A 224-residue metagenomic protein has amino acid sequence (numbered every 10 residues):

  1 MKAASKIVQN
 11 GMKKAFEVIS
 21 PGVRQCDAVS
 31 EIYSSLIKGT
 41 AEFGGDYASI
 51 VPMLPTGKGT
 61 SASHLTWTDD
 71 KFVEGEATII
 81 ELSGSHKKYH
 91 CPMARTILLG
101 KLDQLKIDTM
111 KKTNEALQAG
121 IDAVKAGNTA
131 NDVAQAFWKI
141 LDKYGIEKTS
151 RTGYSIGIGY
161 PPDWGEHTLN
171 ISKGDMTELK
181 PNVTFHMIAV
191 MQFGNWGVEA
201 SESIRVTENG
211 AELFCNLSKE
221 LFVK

Functional and structural regions predicted by a protein language model:
M1-K224: Active-site neighborhoods and metal-handling regions in enzymes and metal-associated proteins
